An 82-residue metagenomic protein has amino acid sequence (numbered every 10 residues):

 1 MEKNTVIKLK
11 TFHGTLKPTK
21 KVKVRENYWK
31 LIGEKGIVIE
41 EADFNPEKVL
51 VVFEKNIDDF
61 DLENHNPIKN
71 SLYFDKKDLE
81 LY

Functional and structural regions predicted by a protein language model:
E2-Y82: Basic/aromatic-rich interaction segments and small domains that mediate binding to polyanionic partners
